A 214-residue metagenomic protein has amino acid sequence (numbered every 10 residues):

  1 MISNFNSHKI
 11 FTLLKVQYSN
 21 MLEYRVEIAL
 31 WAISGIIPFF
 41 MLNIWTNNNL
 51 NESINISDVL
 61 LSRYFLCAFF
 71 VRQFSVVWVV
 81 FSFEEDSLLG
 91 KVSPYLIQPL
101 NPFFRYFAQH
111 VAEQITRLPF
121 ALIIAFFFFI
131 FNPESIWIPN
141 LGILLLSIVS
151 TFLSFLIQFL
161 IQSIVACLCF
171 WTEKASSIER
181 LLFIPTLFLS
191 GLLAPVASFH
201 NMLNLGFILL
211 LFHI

Functional and structural regions predicted by a protein language model:
M1-I214: Hydrophobic transmembrane alpha-helices and immediately adjacent juxtamembrane helices of multi-pass inner-membrane
